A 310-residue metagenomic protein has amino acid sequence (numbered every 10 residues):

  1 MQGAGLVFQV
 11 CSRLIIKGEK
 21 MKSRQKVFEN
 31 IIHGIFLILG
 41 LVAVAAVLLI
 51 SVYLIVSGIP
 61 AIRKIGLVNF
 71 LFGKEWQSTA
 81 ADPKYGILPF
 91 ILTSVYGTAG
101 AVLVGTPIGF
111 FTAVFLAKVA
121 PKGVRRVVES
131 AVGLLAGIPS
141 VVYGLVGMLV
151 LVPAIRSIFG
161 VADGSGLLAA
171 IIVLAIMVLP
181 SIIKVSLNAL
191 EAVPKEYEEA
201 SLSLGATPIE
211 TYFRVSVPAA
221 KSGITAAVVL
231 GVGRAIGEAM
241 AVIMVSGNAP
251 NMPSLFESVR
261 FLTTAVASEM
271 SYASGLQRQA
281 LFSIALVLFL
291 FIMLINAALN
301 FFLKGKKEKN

Functional and structural regions predicted by a protein language model:
M1-G40, L299-N310: Transmembrane alpha-helical segments of polytopic membrane transport and secretion proteins
H33, I108-G147, N310: Cytoplasmic-entry segments and transmembrane alpha-helices of multi-pass inner-membrane transporters
I87-F115: Transmembrane alpha-helix signature in integral membrane proteins
G133-A175: Generic hydrophobic transmembrane alpha-helix motif, especially the helices
P139, L204-G205, P218: Glycine/proline-centered hinge or cleavage motifs at structural transition points of membrane proteins
V185-S186, P208-I243: Transmembrane alpha-helices
L187-E191, K195, L202, S271-N310: C-terminal transmembrane helix and the adjacent membrane-cytosol boundary/short C-terminal tail of inner/organellar
V242-F289: Interhelical loop and adjacent transmembrane-helix boundary motif in polytopic membrane transport permeases
